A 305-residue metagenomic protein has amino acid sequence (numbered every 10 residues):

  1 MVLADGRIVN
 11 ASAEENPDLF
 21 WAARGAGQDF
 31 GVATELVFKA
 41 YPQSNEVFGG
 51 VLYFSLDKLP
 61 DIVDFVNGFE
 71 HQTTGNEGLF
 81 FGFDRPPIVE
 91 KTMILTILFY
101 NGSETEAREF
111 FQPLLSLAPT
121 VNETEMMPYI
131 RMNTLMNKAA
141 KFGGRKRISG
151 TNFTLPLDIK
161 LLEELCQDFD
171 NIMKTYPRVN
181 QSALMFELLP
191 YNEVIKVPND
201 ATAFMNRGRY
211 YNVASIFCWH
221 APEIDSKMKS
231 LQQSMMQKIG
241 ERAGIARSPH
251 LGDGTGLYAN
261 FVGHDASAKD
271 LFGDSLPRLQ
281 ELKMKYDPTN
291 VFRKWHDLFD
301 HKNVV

Functional and structural regions predicted by a protein language model:
M1-V305: Soluble FAD-dependent oxygen oxidases
